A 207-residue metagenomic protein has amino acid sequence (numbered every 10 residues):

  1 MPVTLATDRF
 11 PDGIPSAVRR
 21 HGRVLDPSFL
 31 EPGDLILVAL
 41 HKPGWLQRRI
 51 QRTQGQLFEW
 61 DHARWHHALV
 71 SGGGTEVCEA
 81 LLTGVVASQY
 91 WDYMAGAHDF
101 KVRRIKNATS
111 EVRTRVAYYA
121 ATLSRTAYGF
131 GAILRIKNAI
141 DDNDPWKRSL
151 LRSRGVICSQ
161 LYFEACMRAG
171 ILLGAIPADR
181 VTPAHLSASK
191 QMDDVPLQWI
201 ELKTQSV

Functional and structural regions predicted by a protein language model:
M1-V207: Cysteine-nucleophile amide-bond enzymes
